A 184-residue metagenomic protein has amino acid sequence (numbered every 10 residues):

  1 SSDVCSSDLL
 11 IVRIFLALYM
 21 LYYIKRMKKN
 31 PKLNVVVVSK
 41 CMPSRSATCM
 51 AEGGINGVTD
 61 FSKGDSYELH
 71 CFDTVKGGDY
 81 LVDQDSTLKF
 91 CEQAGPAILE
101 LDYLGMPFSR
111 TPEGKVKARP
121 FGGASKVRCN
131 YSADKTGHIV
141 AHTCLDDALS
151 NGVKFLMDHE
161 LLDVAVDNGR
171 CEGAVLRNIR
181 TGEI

Functional and structural regions predicted by a protein language model:
S1-S6: Short, small-residue-biased leader/transition segments that mark boundaries at the very start of proteins
S7-V12: Conserved N-terminal Rossmann-fold NAD(P)-binding element of oxidoreductases
R13, A17: N-terminal Rossmann-fold NAD(P) dinucleotide-binding loop
L18-L21, I98: Generic hydrophobic/aromatic pocket-lining and core-packing "Φ" positions
M20-L33: A short, Lys/Arg-enriched amphipathic alpha-helix followed by its capping loop at the start of a domain
K32-N34, S39-R180: Conserved N-terminal/central alpha/beta ligand/cofactor-binding core
